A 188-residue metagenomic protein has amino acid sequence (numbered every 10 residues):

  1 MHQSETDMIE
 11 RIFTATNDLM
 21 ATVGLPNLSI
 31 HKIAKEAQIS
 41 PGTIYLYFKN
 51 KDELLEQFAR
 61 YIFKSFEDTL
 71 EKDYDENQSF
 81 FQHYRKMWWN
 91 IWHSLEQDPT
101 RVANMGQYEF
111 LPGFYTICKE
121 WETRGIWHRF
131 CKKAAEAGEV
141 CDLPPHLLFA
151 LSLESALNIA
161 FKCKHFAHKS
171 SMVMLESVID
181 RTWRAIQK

Functional and structural regions predicted by a protein language model:
M1-D7, E136: N-terminal intrinsically disordered/low-complexity leader segments
T6-N17, T69, W121: A short, Lys/Arg-enriched amphipathic alpha-helix from helix-turn-helix/homeodomain DNA-binding modules
R11, A15, L19-E53, Q57: Helix-turn-helix
Q57, D68-Q97, F149-S152: Hydrophobic alpha-helical connector segments
E71, P112-A137, H146-A150, L157 (+1 more regions): Amphipathic alpha-helical packing segments from all-alpha helical-bundle domains
N90-F114, F161-H165: Amphipathic alpha-helical segments used for helix-helix packing
A103-Q107, A135-R181: Hydrophobic/aromatic-rich alpha-helical bundle segments in the mid-to-C-terminal region
F130, R181-K188: C-terminal alpha-helix
